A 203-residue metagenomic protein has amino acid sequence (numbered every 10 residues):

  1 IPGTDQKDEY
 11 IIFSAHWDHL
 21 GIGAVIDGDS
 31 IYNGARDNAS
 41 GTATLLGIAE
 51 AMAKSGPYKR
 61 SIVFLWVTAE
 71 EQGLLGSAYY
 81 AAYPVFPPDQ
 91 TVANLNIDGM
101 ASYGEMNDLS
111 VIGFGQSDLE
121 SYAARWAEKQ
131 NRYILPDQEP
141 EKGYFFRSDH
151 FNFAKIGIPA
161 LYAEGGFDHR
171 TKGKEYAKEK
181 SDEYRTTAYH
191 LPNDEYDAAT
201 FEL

Functional and structural regions predicted by a protein language model:
I1-L65: Catalytic-core environment of secreted peptidases
I1-P2, H16, L20, G47-S55 (+5 more regions): Generic, well-ordered alpha-helical scaffold segments in large soluble proteins
Q6, P57, V67-K172, K178-E179 (+1 more regions): Metal-dependent peptidase/peptidase-like ectodomains
H16-H19, E70, H150, H190 (+1 more regions): Histidine-centered active-site/metal-ligand motif
H19-V25, Y103-E105, G173: Short acidic/His/Gly/Ser-rich catalytic and metal-binding motifs that mark active-site loops of diverse hydrolases
I26-N38, W66, M106-F114, D137-G143 (+1 more regions): Second-shell loop/turn segments in exported
A43, E50, K54, E164-L203: His/Asp/Glu-rich mid-to-C-terminal helical/loop segments that flank catalytic regions of hydrolases
